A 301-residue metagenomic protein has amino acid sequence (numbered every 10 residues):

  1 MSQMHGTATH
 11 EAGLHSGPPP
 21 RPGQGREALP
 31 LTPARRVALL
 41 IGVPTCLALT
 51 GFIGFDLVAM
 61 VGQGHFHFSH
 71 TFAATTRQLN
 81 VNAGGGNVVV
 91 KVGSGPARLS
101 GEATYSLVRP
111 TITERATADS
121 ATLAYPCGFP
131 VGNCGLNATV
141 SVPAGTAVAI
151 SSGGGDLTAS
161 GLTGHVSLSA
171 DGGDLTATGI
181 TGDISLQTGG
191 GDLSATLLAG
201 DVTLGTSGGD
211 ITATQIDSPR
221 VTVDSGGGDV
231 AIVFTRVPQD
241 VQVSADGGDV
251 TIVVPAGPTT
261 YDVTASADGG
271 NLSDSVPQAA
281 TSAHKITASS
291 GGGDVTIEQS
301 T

Functional and structural regions predicted by a protein language model:
S2-N82, V89-G93, G132, S300-T301: Alpha-helical transmembrane segments and their membrane-interface anchoring/capping motifs
Q3, D56-S120, N137-A149, D156-G161 (+3 more regions): Short linear S-[DN]-x-LW-Φ motif typified by the pepsin-like aspartic protease active-site region
F72, N80-A83, V92, A103 (+12 more regions): Hydrophobic residues in beta-strands and at strand termini
Q78-N80, V89, S100, T122-A124 (+11 more regions): Beta-strand secondary-structure signal
G85, S94-P96, A103-Y105, C127 (+15 more regions): A mature extracytoplasmic/lumenal domain signature
L107-R109, N133, P258, T281: A cross-taxa feature marking solvent-exposed loop/turn segments within ectodomains of secreted and single-pass membrane
A124-D210, T214: Non-cytosolic head/periplasmic domains of membrane-anchored proteins
L193-T301: Short, surface-exposed interaction patches in beta-rich subdomains that mediate adhesion/assembly near membranes
